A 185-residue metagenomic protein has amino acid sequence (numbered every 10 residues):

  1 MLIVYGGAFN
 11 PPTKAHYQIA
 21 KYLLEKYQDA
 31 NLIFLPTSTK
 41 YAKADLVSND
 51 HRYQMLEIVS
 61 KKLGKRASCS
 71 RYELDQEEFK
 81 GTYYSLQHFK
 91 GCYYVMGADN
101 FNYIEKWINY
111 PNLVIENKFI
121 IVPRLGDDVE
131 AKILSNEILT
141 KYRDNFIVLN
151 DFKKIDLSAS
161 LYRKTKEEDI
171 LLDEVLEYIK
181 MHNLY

Functional and structural regions predicted by a protein language model:
M1-Y185: Nucleotidyltransferase catalytic core that binds NTPs
